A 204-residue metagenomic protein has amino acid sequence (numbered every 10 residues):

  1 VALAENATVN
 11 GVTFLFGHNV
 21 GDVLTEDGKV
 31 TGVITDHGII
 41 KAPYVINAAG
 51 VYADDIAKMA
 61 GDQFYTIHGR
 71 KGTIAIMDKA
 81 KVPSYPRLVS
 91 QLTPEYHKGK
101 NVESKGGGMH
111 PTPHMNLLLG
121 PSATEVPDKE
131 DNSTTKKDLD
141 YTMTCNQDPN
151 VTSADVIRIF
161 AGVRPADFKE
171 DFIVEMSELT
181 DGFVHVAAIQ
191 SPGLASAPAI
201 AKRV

Functional and structural regions predicted by a protein language model:
V1-G11: Rossmann-like flavin
A2, S104, P113-H114, E125 (+1 more regions): C-terminal catalytic lobe of FAD-dependent flavoproteins
N10-V20: A conserved beta-strand/loop element that lines the FAD pocket in flavoprotein oxidoreductases
T13, Q63-I67, T152-D155: A short alpha-helix-loop-beta-strand transition element characteristic of N-terminal alpha/beta dinucleotide-binding
F14-F16, T35, N47, L119 (+2 more regions): General beta-strand structural signal in soluble alpha/beta enzymes
H18, G50-V51, P198: Alpha-helix N-cap/helix-start capping motif
G21-L24, I157: Conserved positions in beta-strands of structured domains
V23-K29, I34-S133, T144: Flavin-dependent oxidoreductases
